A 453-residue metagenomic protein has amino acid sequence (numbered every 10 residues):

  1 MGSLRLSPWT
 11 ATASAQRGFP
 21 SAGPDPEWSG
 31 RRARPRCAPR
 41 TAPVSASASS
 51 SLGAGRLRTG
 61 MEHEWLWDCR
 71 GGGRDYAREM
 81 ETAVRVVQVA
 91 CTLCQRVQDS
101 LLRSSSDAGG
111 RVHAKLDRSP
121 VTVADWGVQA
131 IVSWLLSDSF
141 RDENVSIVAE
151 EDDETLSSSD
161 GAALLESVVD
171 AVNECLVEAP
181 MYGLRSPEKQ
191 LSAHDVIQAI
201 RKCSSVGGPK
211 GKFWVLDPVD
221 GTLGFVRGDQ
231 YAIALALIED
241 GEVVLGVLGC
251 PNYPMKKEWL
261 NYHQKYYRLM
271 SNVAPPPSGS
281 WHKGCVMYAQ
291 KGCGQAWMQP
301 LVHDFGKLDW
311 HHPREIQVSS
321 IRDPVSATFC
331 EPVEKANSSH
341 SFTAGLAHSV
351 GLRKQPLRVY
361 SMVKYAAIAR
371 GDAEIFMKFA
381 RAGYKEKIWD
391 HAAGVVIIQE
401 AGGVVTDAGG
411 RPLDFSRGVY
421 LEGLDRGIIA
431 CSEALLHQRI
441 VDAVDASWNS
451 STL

Functional and structural regions predicted by a protein language model:
G2-G18, G30, R34-T92, D99 (+9 more regions): Oxyanion/phosphate-interacting regions
A90, C94, D125, L136 (+9 more regions): Residue-level signal for inorganic ion chemistry
V97-S105: Secondary-structure edge/capping motif, primarily at the C-terminal ends of alpha-helices and the immediately following
D107-K212: N-terminal assembly/interaction segments in proteins that build large macromolecular machines
S158-A163, E258-N261, L301, T343: Short aromatic-enriched loop/helix-cap "lid" or pocket-rim segments at secondary-structure transitions that line
H194-R201, P209-G284, Q290: DPxDG-like acidic metal-binding loop motif
C293-P300: Short polybasic amphipathic segments
